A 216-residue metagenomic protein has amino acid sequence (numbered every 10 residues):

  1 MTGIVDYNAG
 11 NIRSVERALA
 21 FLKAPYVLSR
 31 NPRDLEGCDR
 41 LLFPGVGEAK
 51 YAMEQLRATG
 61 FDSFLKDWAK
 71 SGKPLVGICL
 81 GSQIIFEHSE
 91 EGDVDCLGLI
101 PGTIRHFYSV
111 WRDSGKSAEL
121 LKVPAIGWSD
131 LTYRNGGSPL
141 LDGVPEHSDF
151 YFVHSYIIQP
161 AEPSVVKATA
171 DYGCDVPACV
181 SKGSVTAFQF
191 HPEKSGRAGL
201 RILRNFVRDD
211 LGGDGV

Functional and structural regions predicted by a protein language model:
M1-G3: Extreme N-terminal starter segment of soluble prokaryotic enzymes
P25, R40, P74-V76, D149: Structural signature of beta-strand start/N-cap positions in the alpha/beta core of ABC transporter nucleotide-binding
Y26-G37: Short acidic low-complexity segments
G47-A125, R204: Cysteine-nucleophile active-site neighborhood
E90-Y172: Pocket-forming structural segment of enzyme catalytic cores
H147, S181-T186: Beta-strand-turn-beta hairpins that frame and shape the catalytic cleft of phosphate-ester-processing enzymes
C174-S181: Short, surface-exposed beta-strand/loop micro-motifs that present aromatic residues
F188-V216: Acyltransferase
